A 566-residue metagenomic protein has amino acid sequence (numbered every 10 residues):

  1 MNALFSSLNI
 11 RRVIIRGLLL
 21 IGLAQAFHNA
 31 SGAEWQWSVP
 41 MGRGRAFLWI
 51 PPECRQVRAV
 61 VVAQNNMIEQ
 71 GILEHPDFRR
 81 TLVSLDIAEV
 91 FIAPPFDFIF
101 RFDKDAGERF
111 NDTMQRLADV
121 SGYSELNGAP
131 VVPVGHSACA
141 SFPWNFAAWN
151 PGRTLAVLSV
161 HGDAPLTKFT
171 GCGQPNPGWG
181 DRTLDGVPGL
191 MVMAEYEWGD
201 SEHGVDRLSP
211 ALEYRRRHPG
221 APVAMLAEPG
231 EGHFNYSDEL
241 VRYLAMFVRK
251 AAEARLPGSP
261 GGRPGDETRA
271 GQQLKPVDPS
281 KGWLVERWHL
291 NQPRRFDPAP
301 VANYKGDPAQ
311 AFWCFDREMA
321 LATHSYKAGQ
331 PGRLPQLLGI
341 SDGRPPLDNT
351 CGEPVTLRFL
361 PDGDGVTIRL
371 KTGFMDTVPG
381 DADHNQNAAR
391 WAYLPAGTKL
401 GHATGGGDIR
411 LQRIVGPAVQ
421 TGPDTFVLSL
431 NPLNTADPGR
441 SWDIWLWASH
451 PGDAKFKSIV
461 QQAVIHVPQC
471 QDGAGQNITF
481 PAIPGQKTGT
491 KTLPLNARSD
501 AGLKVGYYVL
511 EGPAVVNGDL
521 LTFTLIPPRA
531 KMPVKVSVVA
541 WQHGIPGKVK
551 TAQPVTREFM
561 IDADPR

Functional and structural regions predicted by a protein language model:
N2-G17: Bacterial N-terminal signal peptides that target proteins for export
R16-A26: Bacterial N-terminal signal peptides
N29-V60, K104-D105, V131-F146, N150-T154 (+9 more regions): A domain-start/cap signature at the N-terminus of enzymes
C54-R101, T167, G199-S201: Short substrate-entry loop that stabilizes the transition state in hydrolases
R101-E125: Alpha/beta-hydrolase active-site loop
A156-E239: The feature captures the conserved acid-bearing segment of alpha/beta-hydrolase catalytic domains
A221, P229-T377: Alpha/beta-hydrolase-fold serine-hydrolase catalytic core, especially in secreted/extracellular enzymes
G339-R566: Solvent-exposed beta-strand/loop surfaces, strongest in extracytoplasmic domains of secreted and cell-surface proteins
